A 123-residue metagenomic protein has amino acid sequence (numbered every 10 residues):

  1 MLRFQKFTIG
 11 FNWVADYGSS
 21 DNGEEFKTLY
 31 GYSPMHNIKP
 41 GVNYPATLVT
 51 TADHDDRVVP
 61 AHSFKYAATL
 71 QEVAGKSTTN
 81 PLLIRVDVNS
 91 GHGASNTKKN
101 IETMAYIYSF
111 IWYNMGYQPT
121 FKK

Functional and structural regions predicted by a protein language model:
M1-K123: Active-site-proximal cap/loop segments of hydrolase catalytic domains
